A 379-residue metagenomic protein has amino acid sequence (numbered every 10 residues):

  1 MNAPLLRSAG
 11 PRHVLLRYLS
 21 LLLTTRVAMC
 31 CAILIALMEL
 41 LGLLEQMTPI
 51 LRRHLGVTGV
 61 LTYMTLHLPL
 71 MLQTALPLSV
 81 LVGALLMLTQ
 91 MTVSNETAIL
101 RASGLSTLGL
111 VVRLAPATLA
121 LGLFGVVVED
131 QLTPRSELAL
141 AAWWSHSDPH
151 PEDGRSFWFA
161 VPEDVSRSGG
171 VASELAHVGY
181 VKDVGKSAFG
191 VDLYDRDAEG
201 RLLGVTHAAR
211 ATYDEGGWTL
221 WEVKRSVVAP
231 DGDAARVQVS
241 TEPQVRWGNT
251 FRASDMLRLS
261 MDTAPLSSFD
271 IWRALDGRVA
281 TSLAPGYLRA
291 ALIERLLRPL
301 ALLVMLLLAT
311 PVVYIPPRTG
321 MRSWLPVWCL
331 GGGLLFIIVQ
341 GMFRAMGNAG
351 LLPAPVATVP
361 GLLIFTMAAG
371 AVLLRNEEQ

Functional and structural regions predicted by a protein language model:
M1-L16, I50-T58, T281-S282: Short, membrane-interfacial amphipathic segments enriched in basic
Y18, L22-R26, G109-G122, C329: Start (N-cap) of specific transmembrane helices in multi-pass transporter permeases
T58, T62, P116-A229, D233-A234: Non-transmembrane, extracytosolic/lumenal segments of membrane-associated proteins
L68-L88: Long, hydrophobic alpha-helical segments
A84-A98, S103: Transmembrane helix boundary and interhelical loop/hinge segments in multi-pass membrane proteins
R101-S106, G350: Short helix-to-coil transition segments within interhelical loops that connect adjacent transmembrane helices
A253-V279: Extended, hydrophilic extramembrane loops/domains of integral membrane proteins
L283-L374: Transmembrane alpha-helical segments that form the functional core of multipass membrane systems
